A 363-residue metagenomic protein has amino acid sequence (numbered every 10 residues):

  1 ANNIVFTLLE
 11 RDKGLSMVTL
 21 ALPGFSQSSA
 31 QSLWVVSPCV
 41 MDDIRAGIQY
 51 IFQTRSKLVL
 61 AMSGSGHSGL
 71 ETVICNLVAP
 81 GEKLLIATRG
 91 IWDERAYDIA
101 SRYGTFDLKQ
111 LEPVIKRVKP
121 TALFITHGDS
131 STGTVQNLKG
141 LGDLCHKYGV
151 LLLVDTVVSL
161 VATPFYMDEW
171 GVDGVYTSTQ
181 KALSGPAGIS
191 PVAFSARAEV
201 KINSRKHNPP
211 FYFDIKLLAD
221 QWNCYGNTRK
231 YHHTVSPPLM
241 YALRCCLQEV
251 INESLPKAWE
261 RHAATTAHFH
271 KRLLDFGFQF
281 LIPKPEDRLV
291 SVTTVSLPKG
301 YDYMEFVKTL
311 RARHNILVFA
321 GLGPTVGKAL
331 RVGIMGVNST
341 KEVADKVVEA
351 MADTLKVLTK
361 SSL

Functional and structural regions predicted by a protein language model:
A1-V35: N-terminal "arm"/small-domain region of PLP-dependent enzymes with the aminotransferase-like
F25-T72, I99: Conserved N-terminal alpha-helix of the aminotransferase class I/II PLP-enzyme fold
V78-E94: Conserved PLP-anchoring active-site segment centered on the Schiff-base-forming lysine
D107-V161, G174: Active-site phosphate-binding strand-loop segment of PLP-dependent enzymes
D168-Q180, S190: Conserved active-site segment immediately N-terminal to the catalytic lysine that forms the internal aldimine
Q180-K271: Active-site C-terminal subdomain of aminotransferase-like
Q279-R313: Conserved PLP-binding catalytic core of the aspartate aminotransferase-like
P324, K328-L363: PLP-dependent enzyme catalytic core of the Aspartate aminotransferase-like
